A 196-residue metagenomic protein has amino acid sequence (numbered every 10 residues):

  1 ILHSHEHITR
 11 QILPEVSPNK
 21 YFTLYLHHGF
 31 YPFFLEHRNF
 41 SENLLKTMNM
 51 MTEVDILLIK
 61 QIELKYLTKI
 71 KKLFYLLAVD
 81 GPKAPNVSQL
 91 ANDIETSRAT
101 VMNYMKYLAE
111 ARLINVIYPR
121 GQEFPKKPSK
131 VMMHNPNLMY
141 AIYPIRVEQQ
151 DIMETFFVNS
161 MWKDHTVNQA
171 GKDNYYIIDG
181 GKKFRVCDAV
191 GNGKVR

Functional and structural regions predicted by a protein language model:
H3-M51: Amphipathic alpha-helical "lid/sensor" segments that cap RecA-like P-loop NTPase cores
F22-L24, S129-K130, G180: A generic secondary-structure signal marking the coil-to-beta-strand transition
T23, D173-N174: Intrinsically disordered, low-complexity segments enriched in small/polar residues
Y31-D173: Accessory nucleic acid-recognition modules appended to NTPase machines
F157, M161, N174-G191: Conserved catalytic cores of phosphodiester-cleaving nucleases, focusing on short active-site segments
N192-R196: Generic C-terminus detector
